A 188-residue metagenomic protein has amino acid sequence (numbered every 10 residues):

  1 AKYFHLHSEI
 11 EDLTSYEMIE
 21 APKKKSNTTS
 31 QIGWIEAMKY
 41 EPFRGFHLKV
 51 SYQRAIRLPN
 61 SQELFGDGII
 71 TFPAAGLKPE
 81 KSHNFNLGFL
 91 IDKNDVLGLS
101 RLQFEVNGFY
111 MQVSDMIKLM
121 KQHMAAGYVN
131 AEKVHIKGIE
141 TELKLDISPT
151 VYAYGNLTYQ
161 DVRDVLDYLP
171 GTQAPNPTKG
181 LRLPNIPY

Functional and structural regions predicted by a protein language model:
A1-H5, D92, Q160: Transmembrane beta-strand segments that form the barrel wall of outer-membrane beta-barrel proteins
A1-R44, L58: Signature of Gram-negative outer-membrane beta-barrel scaffolds
L6, Q103-Q112, V129-Y188: Gram-negative outer-membrane beta-barrel transporters
E9-M18, N60-G68, M116-M124, Q160 (+1 more regions): Outer-membrane beta-barrel translocator domains and adjoining extracellular loop/strand segments of Gram-negative
T14-K25, I69-L77, M124-N130, G138 (+1 more regions): Extracellular loop and loop/strand-boundary signature of outer-membrane beta-barrel proteins
S26, S30, M38-E41, R54 (+5 more regions): Residue-level signature of outer-membrane beta-barrel architecture
T29-Q31, I70, S82-N84, V134-I136 (+1 more regions): Membrane-spanning beta-strands of outer-membrane beta-barrel proteins
E41-Q53, P79-I139, D164: Membrane-embedded beta-barrel scaffold of Gram-negative outer-membrane proteins
